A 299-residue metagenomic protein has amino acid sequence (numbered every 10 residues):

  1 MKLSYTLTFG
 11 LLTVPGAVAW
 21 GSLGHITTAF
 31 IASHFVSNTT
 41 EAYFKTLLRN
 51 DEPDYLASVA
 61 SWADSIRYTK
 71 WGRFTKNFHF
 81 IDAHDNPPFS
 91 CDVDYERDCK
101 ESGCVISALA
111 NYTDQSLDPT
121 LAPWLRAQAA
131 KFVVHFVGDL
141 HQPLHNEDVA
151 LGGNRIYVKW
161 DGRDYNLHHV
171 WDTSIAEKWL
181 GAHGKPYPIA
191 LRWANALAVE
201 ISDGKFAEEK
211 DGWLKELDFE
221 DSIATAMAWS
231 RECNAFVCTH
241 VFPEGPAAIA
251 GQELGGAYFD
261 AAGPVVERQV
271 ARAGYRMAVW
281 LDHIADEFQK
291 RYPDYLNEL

Functional and structural regions predicted by a protein language model:
M1-A19: Fungal secretory targeting signals
P15-F136, P143-L299: N-terminal, motif-rich segments that launch catalysis or mediate targeting to/interaction with membranes, typified by
